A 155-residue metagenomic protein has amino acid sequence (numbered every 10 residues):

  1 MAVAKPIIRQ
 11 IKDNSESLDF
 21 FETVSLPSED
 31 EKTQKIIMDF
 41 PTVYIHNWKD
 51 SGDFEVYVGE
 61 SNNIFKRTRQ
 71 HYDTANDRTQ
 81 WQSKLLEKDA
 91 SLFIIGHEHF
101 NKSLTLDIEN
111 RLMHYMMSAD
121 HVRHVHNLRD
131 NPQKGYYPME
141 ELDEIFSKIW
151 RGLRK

Functional and structural regions predicted by a protein language model:
M1-P41, W48-D53, F65-K155: Boundary/linker segments flanking structured domains
V58-N62: Active-site ExK catalytic segment of metal-dependent nucleases
